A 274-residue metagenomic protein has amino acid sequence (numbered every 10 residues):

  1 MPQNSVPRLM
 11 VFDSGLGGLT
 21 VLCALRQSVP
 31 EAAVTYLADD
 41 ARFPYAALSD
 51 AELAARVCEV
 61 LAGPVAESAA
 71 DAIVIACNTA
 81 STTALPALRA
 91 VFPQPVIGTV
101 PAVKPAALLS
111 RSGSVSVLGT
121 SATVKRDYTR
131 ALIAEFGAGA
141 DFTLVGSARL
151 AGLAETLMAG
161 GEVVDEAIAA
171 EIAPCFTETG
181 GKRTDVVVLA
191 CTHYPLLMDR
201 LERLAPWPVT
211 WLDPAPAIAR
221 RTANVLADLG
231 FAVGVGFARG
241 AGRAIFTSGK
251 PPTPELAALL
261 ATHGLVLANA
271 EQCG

Functional and structural regions predicted by a protein language model:
M1-G274: Non-catalytic structural scaffold of enzyme domains
